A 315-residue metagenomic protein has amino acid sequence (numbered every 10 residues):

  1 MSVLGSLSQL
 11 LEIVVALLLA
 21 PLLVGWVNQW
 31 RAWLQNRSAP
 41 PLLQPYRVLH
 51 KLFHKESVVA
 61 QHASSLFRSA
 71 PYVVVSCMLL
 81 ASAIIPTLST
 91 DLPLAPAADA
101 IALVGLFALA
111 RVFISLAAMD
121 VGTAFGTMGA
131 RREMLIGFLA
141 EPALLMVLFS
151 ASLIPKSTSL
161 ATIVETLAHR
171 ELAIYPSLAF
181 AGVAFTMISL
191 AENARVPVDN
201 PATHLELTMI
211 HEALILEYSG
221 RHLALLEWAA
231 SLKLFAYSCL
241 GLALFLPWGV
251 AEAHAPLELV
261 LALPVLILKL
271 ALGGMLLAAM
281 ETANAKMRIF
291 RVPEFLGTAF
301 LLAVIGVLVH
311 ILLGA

Functional and structural regions predicted by a protein language model:
S8-L23, A95-A108, E171-E192, L259-A262: Alpha-helical transmembrane segments
L22-W30, A108-A118, V183-N200, A271-T282: Transmembrane alpha-helical segments that form the membrane-embedded catalytic/substrate-channel core of multi-pass
N36-F53, N200-H222: Juxtamembrane inter-helical linkers in multi-pass membrane proteins
V48-F67, T123-M128, I215-H222: Cytosolic juxtamembrane amphipathic/interface segments immediately preceding and feeding into a transmembrane helix
S57-A60, L79-A95, I114-T123, L153-S159 (+1 more regions): Transmembrane alpha-helix boundary signature
A83, A102-A117, F138-P155: Mid-bilayer segments of alpha-helical transmembrane spans in multi-pass integral membrane proteins that mediate
L92-P93, S150-F180: Juxtamembrane/interfacial segments at transmembrane-helix boundaries in multi-pass membrane proteins
L276-L302: Interfacial loop-to-transmembrane junctions
